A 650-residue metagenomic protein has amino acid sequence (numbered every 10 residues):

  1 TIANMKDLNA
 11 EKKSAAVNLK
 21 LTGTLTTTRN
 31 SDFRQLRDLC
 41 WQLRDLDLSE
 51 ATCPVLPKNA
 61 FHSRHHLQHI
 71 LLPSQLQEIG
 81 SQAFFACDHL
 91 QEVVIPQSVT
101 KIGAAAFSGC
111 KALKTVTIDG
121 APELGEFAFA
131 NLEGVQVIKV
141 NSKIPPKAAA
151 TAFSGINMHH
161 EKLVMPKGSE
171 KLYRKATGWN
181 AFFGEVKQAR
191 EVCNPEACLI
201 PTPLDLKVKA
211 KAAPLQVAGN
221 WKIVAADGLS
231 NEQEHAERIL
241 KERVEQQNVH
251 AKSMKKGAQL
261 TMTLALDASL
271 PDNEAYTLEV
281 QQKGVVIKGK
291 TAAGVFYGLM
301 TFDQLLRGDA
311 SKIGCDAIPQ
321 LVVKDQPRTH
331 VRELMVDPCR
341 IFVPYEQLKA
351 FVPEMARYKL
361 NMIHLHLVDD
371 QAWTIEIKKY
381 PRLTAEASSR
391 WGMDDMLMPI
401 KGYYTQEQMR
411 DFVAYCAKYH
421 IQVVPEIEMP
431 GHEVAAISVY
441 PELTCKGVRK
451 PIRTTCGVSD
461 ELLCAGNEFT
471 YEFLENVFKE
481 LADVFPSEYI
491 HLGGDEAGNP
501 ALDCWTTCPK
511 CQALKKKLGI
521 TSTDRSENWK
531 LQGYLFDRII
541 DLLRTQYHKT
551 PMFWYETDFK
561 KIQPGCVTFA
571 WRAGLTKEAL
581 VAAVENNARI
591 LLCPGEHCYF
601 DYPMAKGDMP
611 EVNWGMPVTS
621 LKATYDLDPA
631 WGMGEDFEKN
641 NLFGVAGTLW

Functional and structural regions predicted by a protein language model:
T1-H66, F85, A152, K171-K187: Surface-exposed repetitive/solenoidal architectures
V17-L25, Q42-V55, H65-E78, D88-K101 (+4 more regions): Structural signature of tandem-repeat unit edges
L46, R332-V336, I363-L365, V423-I427 (+5 more regions): Hydrophobic faces of well-ordered beta-strands that scaffold small-molecule active sites in alpha/beta enzyme cores
N59-A60, G80-A83, G103-S108, E126-A128 (+1 more regions): Consensus positions within tandem repeat domains that build extended binding/scaffold surfaces
R190-R332, T545, P551-Y555: Acidic, contiguous N-terminal accessory segments
S269-Y489, W505, R538, L542 (+1 more regions): Feature activates predominantly on carbohydrate-active enzymes
A436, P441, R453-C566, A573-T576 (+1 more regions): Active-site neighborhood of glycoside hydrolase catalytic domains
P551-T557, K561-C566, A570-W650: Flexible, acidic glycine-rich loops studded with aromatic residues
